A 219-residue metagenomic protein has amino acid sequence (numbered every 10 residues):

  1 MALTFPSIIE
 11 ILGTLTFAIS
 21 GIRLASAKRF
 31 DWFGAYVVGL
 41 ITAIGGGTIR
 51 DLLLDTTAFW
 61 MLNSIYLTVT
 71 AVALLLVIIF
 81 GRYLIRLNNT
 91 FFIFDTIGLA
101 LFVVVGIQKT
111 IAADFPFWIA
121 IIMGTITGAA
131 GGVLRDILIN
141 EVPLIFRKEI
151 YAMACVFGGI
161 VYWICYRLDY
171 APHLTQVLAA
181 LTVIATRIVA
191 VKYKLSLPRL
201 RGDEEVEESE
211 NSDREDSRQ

Functional and structural regions predicted by a protein language model:
M1, L195-Q219: Intrinsically disordered, low-complexity non-transmembrane regions of multi-pass membrane transporters
M1-F5, D51-M61, G106-I119, I164-T175: Helix-coil boundary and interhelical linker segments in multi-pass alpha-helical membrane proteins
A2-T14, A58-V72, P116-G128: Structural signature of hydrophobic alpha-helical transmembrane segments
I8-S20, V38-I41: The first (N-terminal) embedded transmembrane alpha-helix
A18-K28, D51, L75-N88, V133-P143 (+1 more regions): C-terminal ends of transmembrane helices
F33-I41, N63-T68, N88-L99, I121-M123 (+1 more regions): Cytoplasmic-side transmembrane-helix entry/capping segments in multi-pass membrane proteins
V37-I41, T48-L54, I122, I126 (+2 more regions): Short, structured motif recognition centered on aromatic/hydrophobic residues
V72-K109: Ordered, amphipathic secondary-structure segments that act as subunit-interaction surfaces in large macromolecular
